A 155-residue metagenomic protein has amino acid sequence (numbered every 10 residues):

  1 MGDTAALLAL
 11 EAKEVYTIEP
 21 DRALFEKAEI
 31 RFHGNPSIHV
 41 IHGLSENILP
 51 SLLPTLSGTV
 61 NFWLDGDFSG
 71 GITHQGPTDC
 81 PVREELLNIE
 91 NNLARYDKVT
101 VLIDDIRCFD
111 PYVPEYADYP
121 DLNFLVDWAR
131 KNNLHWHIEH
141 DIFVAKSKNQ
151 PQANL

Functional and structural regions predicted by a protein language model:
M1-S51: SAM cofactor-binding core of SAM-dependent methyltransferases, primarily the Rossmann-like beta-alpha-beta module
L10-A12, H33-N35, S57, R95-Y96 (+1 more regions): Short, well-ordered coil/turn elements that cap or connect secondary structure elements
R22, E46-N47, G66-F68, R107-C108: Short, glycine/acidic-enriched loop or turn micro-motifs at the edges of active sites
I38-H39, V60, V99: Short, conserved active-site loop motifs that form the nucleotide-linked donor/cofactor pocket
G43-L56, E85-R95: Short amphipathic alpha-helices and their capping/turn segments at secondary-structure boundaries
S57-L64: Short SAM/SAH-binding signature in class I
F68-N154: C-terminal substrate-binding/active-site "lid" region of AdoMet-derived donor-dependent transferases
